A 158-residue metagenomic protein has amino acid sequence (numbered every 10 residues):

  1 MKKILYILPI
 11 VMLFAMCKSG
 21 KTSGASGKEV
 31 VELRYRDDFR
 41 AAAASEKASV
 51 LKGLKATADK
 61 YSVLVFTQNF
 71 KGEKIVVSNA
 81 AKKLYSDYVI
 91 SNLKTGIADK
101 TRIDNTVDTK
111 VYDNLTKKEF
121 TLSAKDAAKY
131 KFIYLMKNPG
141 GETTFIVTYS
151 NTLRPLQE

Functional and structural regions predicted by a protein language model:
K2-I7: Sec-dependent signal peptide recognition, specifically the positively charged N-region followed immediately by
L13-M16: C-terminal motif of bacterial Sec signal peptides marking the signal peptidase cleavage site
K18-E158: Terminal leader/tail segments of proteins
